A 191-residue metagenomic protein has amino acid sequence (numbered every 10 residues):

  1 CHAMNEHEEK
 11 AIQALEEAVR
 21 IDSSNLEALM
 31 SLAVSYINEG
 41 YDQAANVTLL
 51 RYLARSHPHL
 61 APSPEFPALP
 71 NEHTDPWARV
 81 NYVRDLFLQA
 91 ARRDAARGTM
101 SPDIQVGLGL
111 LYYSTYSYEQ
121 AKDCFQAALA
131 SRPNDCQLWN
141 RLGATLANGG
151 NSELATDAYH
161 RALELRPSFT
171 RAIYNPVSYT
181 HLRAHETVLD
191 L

Functional and structural regions predicted by a protein language model:
H181-L191: Single conserved hydrophobic/aromatic residue that forms the stacking wall/gate of nucleotide- or nucleobase-binding
